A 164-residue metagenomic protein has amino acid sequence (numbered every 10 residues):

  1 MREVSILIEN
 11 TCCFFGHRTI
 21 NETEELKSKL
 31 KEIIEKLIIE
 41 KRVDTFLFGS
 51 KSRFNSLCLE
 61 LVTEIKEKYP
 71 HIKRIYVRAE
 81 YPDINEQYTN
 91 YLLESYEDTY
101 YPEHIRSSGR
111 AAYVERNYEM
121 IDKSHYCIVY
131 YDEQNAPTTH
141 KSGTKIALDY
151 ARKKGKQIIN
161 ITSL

Functional and structural regions predicted by a protein language model:
R2-L164: Acidic/glycine-enriched connector segments
